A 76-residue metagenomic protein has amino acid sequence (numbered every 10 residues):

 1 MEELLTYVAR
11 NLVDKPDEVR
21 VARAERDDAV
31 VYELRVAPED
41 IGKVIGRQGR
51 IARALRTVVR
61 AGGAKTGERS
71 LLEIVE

Functional and structural regions predicted by a protein language model:
M1-I41, A54-E76: RNA-contacting regions in translation and RNA-metabolism proteins, encompassing KH/S1 modules where present
I51: An amphipathic, aromatic/His-enriched active-site/gating alpha helix that lines ligand/cofactor pockets
